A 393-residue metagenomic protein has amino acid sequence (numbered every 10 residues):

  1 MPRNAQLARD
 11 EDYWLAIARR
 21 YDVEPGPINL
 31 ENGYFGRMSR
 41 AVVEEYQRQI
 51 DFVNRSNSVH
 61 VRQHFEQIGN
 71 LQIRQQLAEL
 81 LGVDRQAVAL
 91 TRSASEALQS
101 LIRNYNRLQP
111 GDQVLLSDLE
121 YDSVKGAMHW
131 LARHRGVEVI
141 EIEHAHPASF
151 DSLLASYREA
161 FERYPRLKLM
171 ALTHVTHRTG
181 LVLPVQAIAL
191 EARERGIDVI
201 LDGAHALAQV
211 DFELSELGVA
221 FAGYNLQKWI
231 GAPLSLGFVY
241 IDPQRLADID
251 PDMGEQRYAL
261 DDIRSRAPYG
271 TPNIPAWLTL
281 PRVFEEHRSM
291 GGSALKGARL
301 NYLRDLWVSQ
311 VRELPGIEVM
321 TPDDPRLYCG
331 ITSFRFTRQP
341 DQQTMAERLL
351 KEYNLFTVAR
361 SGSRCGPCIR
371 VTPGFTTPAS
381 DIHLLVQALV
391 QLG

Functional and structural regions predicted by a protein language model:
M1-G393: Pyridoxal 5′-phosphate
